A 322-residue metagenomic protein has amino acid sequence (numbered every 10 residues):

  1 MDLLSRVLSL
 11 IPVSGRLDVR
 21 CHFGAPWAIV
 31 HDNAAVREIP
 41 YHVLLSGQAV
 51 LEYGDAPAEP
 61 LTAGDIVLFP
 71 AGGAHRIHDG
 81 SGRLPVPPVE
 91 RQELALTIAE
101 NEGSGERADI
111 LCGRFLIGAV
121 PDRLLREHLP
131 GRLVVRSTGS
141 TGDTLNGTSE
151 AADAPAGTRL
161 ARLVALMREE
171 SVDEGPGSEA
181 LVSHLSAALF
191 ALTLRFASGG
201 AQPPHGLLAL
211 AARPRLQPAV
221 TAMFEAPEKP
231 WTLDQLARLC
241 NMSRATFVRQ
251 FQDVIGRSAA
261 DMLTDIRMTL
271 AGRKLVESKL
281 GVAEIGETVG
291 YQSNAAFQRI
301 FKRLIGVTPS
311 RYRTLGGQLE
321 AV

Functional and structural regions predicted by a protein language model:
M1-I66, G73-N101: Generic protein-terminus/edge-of-domain signal
R6-L10, A74-M167, G199: A hydrophobic/aromatic-rich effector-binding and dimerization subdomain of bacterial HTH-type transcriptional regulators
V13-R16, A49, I66, V172 (+3 more regions): Generic structural signal for secondary-structure transition and capping sites
S14, P40-V43, R159, L163 (+1 more regions): Amphipathic, well-ordered alpha-helical segments in soluble domains
G47, G80, E170-D173, F196 (+4 more regions): Generic structural signal for alpha-helix termini and adjacent loop/cap motifs
R132-T158, E169-K229, D234-C240, D253-D265: Short, Lys/Arg-enriched, Trp-marked, Pro/Gly-tolerant hinge/linker segments that flank
P218-S243, R249-Q298, K302-V322: Terminal helix-turn-helix DNA-binding modules in bacterial transcription factors
